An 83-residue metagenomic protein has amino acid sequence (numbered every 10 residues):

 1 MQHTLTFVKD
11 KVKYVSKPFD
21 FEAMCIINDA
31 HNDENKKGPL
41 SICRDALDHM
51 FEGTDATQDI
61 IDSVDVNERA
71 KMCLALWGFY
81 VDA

Functional and structural regions predicted by a protein language model:
M1-V12: Short acidic, Pro/Gly- and aromatic-enriched capping/linker segments at domain boundaries
Q2, V15-A83: Short, surface-exposed, charged amphipathic helix/loop patches that serve as local interaction elements
